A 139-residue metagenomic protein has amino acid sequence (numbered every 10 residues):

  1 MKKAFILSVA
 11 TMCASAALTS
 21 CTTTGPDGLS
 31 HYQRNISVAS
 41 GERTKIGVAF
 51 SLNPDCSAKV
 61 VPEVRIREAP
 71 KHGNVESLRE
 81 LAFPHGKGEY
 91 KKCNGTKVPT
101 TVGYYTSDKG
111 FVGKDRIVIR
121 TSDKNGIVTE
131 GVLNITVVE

Functional and structural regions predicted by a protein language model:
M1-V9: Bacterial N-terminal signal peptides that target proteins for export
A17-S20: C-terminal motif of bacterial Sec signal peptides marking the signal peptidase cleavage site
T22-T24: Bacterial signal peptide processing site
G28-N53: Post-signal peptide N-terminal segment of mature Sec-exported envelope proteins
R34-I36, N125-E139: C-terminal edge beta-strand
C56-K97: Surface-exposed or secretory-pathway low-complexity segments enriched in glycine-proline and Ser/Thr/acidic residues
V102-V112: Extracellular/luminal low-complexity segments enriched in Ser/Thr/Pro
F111-N125: A short beta-strand micro-motif common to beta-rich folds, especially ectodomain repeats
